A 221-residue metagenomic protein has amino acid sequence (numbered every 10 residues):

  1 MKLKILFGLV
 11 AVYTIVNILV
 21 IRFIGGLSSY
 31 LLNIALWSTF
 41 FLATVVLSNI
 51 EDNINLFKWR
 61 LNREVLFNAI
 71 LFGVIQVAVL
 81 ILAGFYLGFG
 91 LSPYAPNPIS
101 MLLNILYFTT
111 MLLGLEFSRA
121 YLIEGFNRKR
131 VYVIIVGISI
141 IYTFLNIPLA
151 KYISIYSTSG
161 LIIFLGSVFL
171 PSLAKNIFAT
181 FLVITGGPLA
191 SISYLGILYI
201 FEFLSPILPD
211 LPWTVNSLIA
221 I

Functional and structural regions predicted by a protein language model:
F7-G8, L66-I70, L102-L106, V136 (+2 more regions): Hydrophobic alpha-helical transmembrane segments
L9-Y13, I134-I141, A190-E202: Central hydrophobic cores of alpha-helical transmembrane segments in multi-pass integral membrane proteins
Y13-N49, R60-L87, L91, A95-F108: Alpha-helical transmembrane segments in multi-pass membrane proteins
F23-L27, T158, P206-T214: Membrane-interface helix caps and helix-loop-helix hairpins in membrane proteins
L36-I50, Y107-R119, K175-T180, I219-I221: Hydrophobic cores of alpha-helical transmembrane segments in multi-pass inner/ER membrane proteins, independent
V46-L61, S118-N127: Cytoplasmic membrane-interface regions of multi-pass membrane proteins
A95-A150, F164-S172, N176: Function-critical hydrophobic alpha-helical transmembrane segments in multi-pass membrane proteins
S167-I221: Functionally important transmembrane alpha-helices
